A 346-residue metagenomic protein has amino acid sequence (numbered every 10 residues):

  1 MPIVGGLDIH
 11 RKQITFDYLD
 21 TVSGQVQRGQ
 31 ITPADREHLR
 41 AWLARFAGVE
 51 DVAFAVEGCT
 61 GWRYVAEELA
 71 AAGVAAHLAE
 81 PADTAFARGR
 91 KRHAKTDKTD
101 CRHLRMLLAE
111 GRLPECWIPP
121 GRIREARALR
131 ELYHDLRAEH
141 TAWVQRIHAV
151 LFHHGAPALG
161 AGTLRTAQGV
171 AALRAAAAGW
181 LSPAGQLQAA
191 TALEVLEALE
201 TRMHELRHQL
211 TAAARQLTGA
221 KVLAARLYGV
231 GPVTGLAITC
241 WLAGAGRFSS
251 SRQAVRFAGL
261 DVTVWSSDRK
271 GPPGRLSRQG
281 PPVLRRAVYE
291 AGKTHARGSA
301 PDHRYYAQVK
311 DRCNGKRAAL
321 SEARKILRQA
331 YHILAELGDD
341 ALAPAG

Functional and structural regions predicted by a protein language model:
M1-D20, L104: Gly/Thr-rich phosphate-binding beta-strand-loop-beta motif of the actin/hexokinase/Hsp70
K12-E37: Short glycine-rich, Thr/Ser-proximal phosphate-binding strand/loop in the N-terminal lobe of ATP-dependent enzymes
D35-A53: Short, basic/hydrophobic alpha-helical segments
A55-V65: Acidic, metal-coordinating catalytic cores used for nucleic-acid/nucleotide bond scission and strand-transfer chemistry
H77-E115, R124, A171, K270-Q279: Short alpha-helix plus adjacent loop in nuclease-associated cores
E131-L223, P344: Glycine-rich, often acidic, oxyanion-interacting loops/wings at catalytic, nucleic-acid, or phospho-protein interfaces
A225-R226, P232, L236-G315: Phosphate-backbone recognition surface of nucleic-acid-processing proteins
R269, Y305-G346: Low-complexity, acidic/Ser/Thr- and charged residue-rich accessory regions of DNA metabolism proteins
